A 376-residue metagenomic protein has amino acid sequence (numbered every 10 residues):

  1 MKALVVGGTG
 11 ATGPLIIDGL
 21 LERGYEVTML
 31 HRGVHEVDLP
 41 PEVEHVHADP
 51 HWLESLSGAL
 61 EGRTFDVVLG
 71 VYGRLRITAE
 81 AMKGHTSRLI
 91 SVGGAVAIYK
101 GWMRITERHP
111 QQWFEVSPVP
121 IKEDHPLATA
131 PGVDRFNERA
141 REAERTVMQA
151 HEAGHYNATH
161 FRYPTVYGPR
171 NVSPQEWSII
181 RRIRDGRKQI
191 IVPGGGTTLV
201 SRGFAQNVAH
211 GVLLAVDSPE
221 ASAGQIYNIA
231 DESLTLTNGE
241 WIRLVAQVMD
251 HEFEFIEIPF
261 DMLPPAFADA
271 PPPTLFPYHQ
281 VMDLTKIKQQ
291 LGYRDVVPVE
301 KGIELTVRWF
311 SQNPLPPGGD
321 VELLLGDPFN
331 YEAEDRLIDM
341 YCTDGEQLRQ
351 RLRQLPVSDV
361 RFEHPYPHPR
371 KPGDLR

Functional and structural regions predicted by a protein language model:
A3-R23: N-terminal Rossmann NAD(P)H-binding glycine-rich loop of SDR-like oxidoreductase domains
T9, V34-V92, A97-G101: NAD(P)H-binding glycine-rich loop region in Rossmannoid oxidoreductase-like domains and their noncatalytic homologs
T12, V208, V212, I229 (+3 more regions): Non-catalytic, hydrophobic alpha-helical segments
E26-R32: Conserved glycine-rich Rossmann-like NAD(P)H-binding loop of the short-chain dehydrogenase/reductase
G94-A153: Active-site "gating" loop of Rossmann-like NAD(P)-dependent oxidoreductase/epimerase domains
A143-R170: Conserved beta-loop-beta element that borders a ligand/cofactor-binding pocket
I180-I190, T198-T235, R243-Q247: Alpha-helical substrate-binding/gating segment
D217-H279, D283-L284, E304, P317 (+1 more regions): Mid/C-terminal beta-alpha module of Rossmann-like enzyme folds, strongest in SDR-family dehydrogenases/epimerases
